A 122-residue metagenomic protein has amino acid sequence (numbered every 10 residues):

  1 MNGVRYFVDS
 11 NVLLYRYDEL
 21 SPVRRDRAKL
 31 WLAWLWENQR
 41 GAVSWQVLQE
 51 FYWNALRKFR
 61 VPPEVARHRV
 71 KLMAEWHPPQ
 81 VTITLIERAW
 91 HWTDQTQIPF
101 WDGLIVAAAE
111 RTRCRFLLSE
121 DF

Functional and structural regions predicted by a protein language model:
M1-V43, K58-E64: Short, well-structured N-terminal submotif of metal-dependent ribonuclease cores
R5, I98, G103-F122: Acidic, metal-binding active-site segment of PIN/NYN-like and related structure-specific nucleases
N11, Q46, Y52, P99 (+1 more regions): Active-site phosphate/pyrophosphate-handling residues
L20, W45-Q49, K71-Q95: Acidic catalytic patch
D26-K29, R67, K71, E87: Generic alpha-helical structural signal
N38-G41, W76-H77, R115-F116: Short active-site oxyanion
E50-H77: Active-site-proximal, substrate-binding regions of enzyme catalytic domains and RNA-binding/basic surfaces
